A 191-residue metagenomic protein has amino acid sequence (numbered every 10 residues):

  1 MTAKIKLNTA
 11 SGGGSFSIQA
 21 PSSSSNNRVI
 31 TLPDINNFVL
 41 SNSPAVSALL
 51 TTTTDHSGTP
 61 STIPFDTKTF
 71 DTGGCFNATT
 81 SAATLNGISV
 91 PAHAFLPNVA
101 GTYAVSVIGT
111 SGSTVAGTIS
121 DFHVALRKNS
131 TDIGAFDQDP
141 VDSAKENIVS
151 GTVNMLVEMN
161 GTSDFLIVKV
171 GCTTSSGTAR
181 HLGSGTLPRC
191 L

Functional and structural regions predicted by a protein language model:
M1-S41: Surface-exposed, low-helix, low-complexity loop/repeat segments of extracellular attachment proteins
S41-L191: Extracellular jelly-roll beta-sandwich "head" domains, especially the C-terminal globular C1q domain
